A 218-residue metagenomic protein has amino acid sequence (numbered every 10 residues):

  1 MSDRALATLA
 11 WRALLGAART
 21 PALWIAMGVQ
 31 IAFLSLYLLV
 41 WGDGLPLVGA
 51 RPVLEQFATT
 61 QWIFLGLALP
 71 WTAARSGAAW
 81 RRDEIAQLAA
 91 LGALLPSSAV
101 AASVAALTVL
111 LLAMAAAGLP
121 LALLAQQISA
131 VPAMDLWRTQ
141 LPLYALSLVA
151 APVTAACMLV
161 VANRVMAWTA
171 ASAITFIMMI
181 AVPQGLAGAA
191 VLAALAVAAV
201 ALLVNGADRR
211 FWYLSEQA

Functional and structural regions predicted by a protein language model:
M1-M27, W212, E216-A218: Aromatic- and glycine-rich beta-strand/loop motifs that create alpha-glucan
T20-D43, T60-A68, A171-M179: Hydrophobic alpha-helical transmembrane segments of multi-pass membrane transport/permease proteins
G42, L54-Q56, T60-Q61, A101-M166: Secretory targeting signals
Q56-A79: Long, hydrophobic alpha-helical segments
T59-G66, L186-A198: Alpha-helical transmembrane segments
L69-A73, I85, V153, C157 (+3 more regions): Hydrophobic/aromatic residues in alpha-helical transmembrane segments
R75-V109: Helix-loop-helix units of permease transmembrane domains in multi-pass membrane transporters, especially ABC
A196-A218: Junction motif at the cytosolic side of a transmembrane helix
